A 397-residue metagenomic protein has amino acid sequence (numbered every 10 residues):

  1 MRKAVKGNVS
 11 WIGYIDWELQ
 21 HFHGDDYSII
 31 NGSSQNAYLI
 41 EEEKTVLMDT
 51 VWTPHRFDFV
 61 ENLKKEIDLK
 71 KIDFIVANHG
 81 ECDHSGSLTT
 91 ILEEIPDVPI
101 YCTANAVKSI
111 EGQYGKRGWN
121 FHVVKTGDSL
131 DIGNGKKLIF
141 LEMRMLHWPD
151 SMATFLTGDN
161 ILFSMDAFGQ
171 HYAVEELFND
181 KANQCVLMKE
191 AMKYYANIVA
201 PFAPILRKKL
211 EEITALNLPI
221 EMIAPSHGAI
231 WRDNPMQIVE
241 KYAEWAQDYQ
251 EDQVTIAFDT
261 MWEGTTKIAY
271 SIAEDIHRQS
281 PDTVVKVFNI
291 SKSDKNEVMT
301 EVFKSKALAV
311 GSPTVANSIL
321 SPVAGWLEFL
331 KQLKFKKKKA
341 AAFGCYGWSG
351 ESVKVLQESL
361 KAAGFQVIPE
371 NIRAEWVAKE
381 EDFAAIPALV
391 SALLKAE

Functional and structural regions predicted by a protein language model:
R2-K65, A153-L156, N160-S164, V254 (+1 more regions): Conserved beta-strand hairpin/beta-sheet module of binuclear metal-dependent hydrolase folds, prominently
K3-G7, C102-S151, K208-K209: Metallo-beta-lactamase
K44-V46, F74, N160-F163, M222 (+3 more regions): Structural motif
M48-T50, I72-G80, I100-T103, L162-M165 (+1 more regions): Active-site neighborhood of phospho(di)ester-bond hydrolases with catalytic His/Asp-centered motifs
P54-Y101: Active-site metal-binding motif and surrounding structural segment of the metallo-beta-lactamase
H147-S151, D159, A167-A200, A246-Y249: Active-site-proximal loop/helix segment associated with metal-binding centers of metalloenzymes
V174-L177, Q184-I223, H227-I230, S271-K286 (+1 more regions): FMN-binding flavodoxin-like domain, especially the glycine-rich phosphate-binding loop
P225-E251: Terminal amphipathic helices with adjacent charged low-complexity linkers/tails
